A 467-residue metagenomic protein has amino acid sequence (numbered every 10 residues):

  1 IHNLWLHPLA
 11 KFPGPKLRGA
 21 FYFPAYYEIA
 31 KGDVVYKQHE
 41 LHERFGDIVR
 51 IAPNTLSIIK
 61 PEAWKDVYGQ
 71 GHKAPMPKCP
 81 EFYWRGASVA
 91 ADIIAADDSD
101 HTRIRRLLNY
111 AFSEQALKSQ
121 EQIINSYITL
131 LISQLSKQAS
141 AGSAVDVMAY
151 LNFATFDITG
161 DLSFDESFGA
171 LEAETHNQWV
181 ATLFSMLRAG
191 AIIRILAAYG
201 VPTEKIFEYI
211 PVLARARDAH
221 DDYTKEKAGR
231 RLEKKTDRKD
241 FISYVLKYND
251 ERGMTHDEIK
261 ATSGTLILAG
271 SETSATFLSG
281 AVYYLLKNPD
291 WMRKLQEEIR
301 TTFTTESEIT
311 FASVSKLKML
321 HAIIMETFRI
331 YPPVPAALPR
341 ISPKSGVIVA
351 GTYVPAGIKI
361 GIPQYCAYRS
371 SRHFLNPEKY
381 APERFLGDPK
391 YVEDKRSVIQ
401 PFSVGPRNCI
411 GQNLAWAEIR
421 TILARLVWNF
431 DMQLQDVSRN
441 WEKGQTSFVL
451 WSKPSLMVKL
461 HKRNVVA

Functional and structural regions predicted by a protein language model:
I1-R103, K118, N125-Q134, A154 (+8 more regions): N-terminal membrane-proximal hinge/A-helix region immediately C-terminal to the signal-anchor transmembrane segment
L17, E121-N125, T175-S185, K239-F241 (+7 more regions): Cytochrome P450 I-helix active-site segment
M76-R85, K118-L278, K294: Cytochrome P450 heme-thiolate monooxygenase catalytic core
A90, G264, A269, E308-S315 (+4 more regions): Cytochrome P450 heme-thiolate "Cys pocket" and heme-binding signature region
T273-L286, I422: Short, small-residue alpha-helix embedded
P289-W291, Q412-L450: Cytochrome P450 heme-binding "Cys pocket" and the immediately downstream C-terminal segment
P343-K344, I362-K390: Conserved cytochrome P450 K-helix/beta-meander segment immediately N-terminal to the heme-binding cysteine loop
W451-A467: C-terminal helix/juxtamembrane-tail motif
